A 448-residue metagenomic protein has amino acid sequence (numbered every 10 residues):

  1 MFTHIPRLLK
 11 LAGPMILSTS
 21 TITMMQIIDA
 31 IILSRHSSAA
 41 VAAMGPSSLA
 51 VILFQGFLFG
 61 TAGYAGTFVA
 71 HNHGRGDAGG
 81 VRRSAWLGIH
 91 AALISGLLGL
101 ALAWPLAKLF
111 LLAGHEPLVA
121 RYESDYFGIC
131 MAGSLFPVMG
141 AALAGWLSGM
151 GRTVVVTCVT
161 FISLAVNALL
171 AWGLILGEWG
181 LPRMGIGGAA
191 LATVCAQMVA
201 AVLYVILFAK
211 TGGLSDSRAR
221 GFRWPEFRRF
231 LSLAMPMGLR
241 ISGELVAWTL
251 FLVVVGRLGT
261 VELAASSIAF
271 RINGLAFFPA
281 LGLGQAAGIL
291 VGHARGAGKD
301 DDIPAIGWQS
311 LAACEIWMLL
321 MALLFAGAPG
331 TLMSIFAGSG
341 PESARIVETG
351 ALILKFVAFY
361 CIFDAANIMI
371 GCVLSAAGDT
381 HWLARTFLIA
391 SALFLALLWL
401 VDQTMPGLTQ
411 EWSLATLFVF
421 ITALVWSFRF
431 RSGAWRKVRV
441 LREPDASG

Functional and structural regions predicted by a protein language model:
M1-M15, V69-L135, V166-L169, L181-M235 (+2 more regions): Short alpha-helical transmembrane segments in multi-pass integral membrane proteins
K10-D29, I129, G140, S163 (+5 more regions): Transmembrane helical elements of multi-pass membrane transporters/channels
P14-S18, V51-L58, S95-G96, I129-G133 (+7 more regions): Alpha-helical transmembrane segments of multi-pass integral membrane proteins
M15, T19, A30-I31, T67 (+16 more regions): Transmembrane alpha-helix boundary and packing residues in multipass membrane permease domains and related
S20-A42, F110-P117, G173-M184, S242-L275 (+3 more regions): Helix-terminus/linker motif at the lipid-water interface of multi-pass membrane proteins
A30, S38-V41, A78, T153 (+5 more regions): Membrane-helix interface/capping residues of multi-pass secondary transporters
S38-L49, E123-F127, A190, T260-L275 (+1 more regions): Small-residue hotspots at the loop-to-helix junctions and early N-terminal turns of transmembrane alpha-helices
A43-W104, P137-V156, A265-P329, D364-G378 (+1 more regions): Small-residue-rich hydrophobic transmembrane alpha-helices
